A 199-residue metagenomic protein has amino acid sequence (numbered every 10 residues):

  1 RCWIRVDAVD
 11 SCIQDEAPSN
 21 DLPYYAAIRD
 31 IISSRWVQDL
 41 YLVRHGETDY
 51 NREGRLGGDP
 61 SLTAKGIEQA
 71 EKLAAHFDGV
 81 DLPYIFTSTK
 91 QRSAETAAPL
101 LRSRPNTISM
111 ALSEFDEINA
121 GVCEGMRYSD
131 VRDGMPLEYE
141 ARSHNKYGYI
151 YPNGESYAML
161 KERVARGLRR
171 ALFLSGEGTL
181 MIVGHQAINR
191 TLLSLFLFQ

Functional and structural regions predicted by a protein language model:
C2-D39, L73, N106, I118-D133 (+2 more regions): Acidic, low-complexity terminal tails and accessory targeting/binding regions of phosphate-metabolizing enzymes
V6, T48-Y50, E71-E140, A165 (+2 more regions): Phosphate-coordination/substrate-recognition cap region in phosphate-metabolizing enzymes
Q38-H45, I182: Short, hydrophobic/glycine-enriched beta-strand segments
R55-L62, R127-Y128: Short glycine-enriched, charge-decorated loop/helix-capping segments at active-site entrances that position
D59-A74: Short catalytic helix/loop segments, enriched in acidic residues and glycine and frequently bearing histidine
T87-S88, E162, V183-G184: Short beta-strand scaffold positions
A94, R166-Q199: Active-site-adjacent alpha-helix immediately C-terminal to a catalytic or transition-state-stabilizing loop
E138-M159: Short glycine/proline- and acidic residue-enriched helix-loop micro-motifs that form flexible lids or anion-recognition
